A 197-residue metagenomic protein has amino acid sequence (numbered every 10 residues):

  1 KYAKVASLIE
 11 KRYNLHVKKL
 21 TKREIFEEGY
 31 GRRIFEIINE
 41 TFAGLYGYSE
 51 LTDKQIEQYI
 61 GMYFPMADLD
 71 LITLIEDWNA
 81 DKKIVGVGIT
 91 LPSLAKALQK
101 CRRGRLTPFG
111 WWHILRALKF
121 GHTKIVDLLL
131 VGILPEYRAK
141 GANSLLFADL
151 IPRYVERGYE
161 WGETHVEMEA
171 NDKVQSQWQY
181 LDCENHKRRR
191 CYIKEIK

Functional and structural regions predicted by a protein language model:
K1-T21, R190-I196: Acyl-donor-binding surface of acyltransferase catalytic domains
K18-I133: A conserved beta-strand-loop-helix scaffold within acyl/acetyltransferase catalytic domains
I37-T41, Y59-M62, M66, D149 (+3 more regions): Generic, well-ordered alpha-helical scaffold segments in large soluble proteins
A117-K119, Q179-E184: Short proline/glycine-enriched turn/loop segments at secondary-structure junctions
I125, L129-I133, R138-Y154, Y180: Conserved acetyl-CoA-binding loop-helix of GNAT-fold acetyltransferases
I125-V126, Y154-M168: Conserved GNAT acetyl-CoA-binding A-motif
I133-R138, T164-V174: Conserved beta-strand-loop-alpha-helix junction that forms the acyl-donor binding cleft
E163-H165, D182-I196: Conserved catalytic-core motifs of GNAT/GCN5-like acyltransferases
